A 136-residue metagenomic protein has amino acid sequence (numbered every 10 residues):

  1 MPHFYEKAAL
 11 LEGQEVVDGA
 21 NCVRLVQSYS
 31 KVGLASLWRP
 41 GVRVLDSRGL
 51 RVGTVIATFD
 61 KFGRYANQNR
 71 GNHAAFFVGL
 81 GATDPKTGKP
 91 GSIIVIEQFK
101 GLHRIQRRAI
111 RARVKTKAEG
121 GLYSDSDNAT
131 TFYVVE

Functional and structural regions predicted by a protein language model:
M1-A74: Secreted/periplasmic proteins that engage bacterial cell-wall peptidoglycan
Y5-G13, V78-E136: Aromatic- and glycine-rich peptidoglycan recognition patches
